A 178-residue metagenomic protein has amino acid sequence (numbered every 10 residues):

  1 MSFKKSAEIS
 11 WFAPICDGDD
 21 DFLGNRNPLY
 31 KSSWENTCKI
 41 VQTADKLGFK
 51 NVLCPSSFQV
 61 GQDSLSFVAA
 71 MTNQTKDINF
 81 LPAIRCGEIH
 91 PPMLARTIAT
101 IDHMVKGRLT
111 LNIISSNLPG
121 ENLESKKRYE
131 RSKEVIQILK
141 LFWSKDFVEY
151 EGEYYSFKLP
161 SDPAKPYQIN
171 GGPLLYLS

Functional and structural regions predicted by a protein language model:
M1-N79, Y167-L175: N-terminal beta1-alpha1-beta2 module of alpha/beta enzyme domains
S2-K31, H90-Y155: Flexible, glycine-rich active-site loops centered on histidine and acidic residues that chelate a metal or position
C54, A83, L111-I114: Short beta-strand and adjacent tight-turn residues that come in two discontinuous sequence segments and form the edges
P55, R85, S178: Short hydrophobic "strand-cap" motifs at the C-terminus of beta-strands
Q59-V60, C86-H90: Glycine-/small-residue-rich active-site loops that bind phosphorylated ligands and cofactors
N79-R85: A short, GP-enriched loop/loop-strand-helix hinge that lies immediately N-terminal to, or at the N-terminal rim
R85, E149-E151, Y155-K158, Q168-N170: Generic, ordered loop/turn and secondary-structure boundary motif
R131-F142, F157-P166, L174-S178: Extended catalytic-interface subdomain
